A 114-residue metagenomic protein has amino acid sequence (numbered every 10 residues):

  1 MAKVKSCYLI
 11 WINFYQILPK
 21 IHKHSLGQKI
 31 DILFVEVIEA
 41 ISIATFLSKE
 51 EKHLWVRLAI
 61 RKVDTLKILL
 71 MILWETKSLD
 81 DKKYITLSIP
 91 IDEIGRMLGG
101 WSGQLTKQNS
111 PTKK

Functional and structural regions predicted by a protein language model:
M1-K114: Amphipathic alpha-helical assembly/interaction segments
